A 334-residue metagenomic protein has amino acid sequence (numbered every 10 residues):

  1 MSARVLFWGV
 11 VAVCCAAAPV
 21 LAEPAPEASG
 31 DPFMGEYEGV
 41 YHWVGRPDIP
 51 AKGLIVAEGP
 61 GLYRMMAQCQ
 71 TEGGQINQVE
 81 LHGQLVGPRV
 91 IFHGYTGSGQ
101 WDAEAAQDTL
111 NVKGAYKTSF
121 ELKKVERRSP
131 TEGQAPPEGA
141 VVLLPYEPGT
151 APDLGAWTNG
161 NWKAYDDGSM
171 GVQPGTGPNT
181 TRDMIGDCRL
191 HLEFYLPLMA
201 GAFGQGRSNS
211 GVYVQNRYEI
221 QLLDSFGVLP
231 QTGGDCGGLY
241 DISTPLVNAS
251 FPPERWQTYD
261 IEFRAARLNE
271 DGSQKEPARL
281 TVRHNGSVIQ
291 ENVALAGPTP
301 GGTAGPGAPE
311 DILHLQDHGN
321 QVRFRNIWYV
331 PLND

Functional and structural regions predicted by a protein language model:
M1-W8: Bacterial N-terminal signal peptides that target proteins for export
W8-A18: Bacterial N-terminal signal peptides
A12-V13, G39, W43, Q78 (+1 more regions): Intrinsically disordered, low-complexity, compositionally biased regions/tails
E23-D31: Cleaved targeting-peptide boundary
P24-A25, A57-D334: Carbohydrate-interacting regions of secretory-pathway proteins
G30-E58, G139-P152: Mature N-terminal segment immediately following signal peptide/propeptide cleavage in secreted/periplasmic
